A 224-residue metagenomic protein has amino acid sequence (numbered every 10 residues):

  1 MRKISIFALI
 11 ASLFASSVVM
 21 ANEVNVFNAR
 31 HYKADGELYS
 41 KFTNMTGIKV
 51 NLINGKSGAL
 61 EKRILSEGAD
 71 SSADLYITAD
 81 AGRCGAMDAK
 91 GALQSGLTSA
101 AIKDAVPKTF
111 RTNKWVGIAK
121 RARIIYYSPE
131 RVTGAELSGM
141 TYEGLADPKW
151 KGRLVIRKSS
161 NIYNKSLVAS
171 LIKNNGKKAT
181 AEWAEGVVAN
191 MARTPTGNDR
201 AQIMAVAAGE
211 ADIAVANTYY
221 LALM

Functional and structural regions predicted by a protein language model:
M1-F7: Bacterial N-terminal signal peptides that target proteins for export
L9-L13: Sec-dependent N-terminal signal peptides of Gram-positive bacterial secreted proteins and lipoproteins
A15-A21: Sec/Tat signal peptide C-region and signal peptidase I cleavage site
A21-A86: Early extracytoplasmic/lumenal segment of secretory-pathway proteins
A29, K33, S72-E210: Extracytoplasmic ligand-binding site segments that recognize negatively charged/polar headgroups
A59-R63, A201-Q202, Y220: Short acidic active-site motifs
E61-I64, V106-P107, N164, M224: Short Asp/Glu-rich motifs
G209-M224: C-terminal lobe and pocket-closing loops of periplasmic/extracytoplasmic Venus-flytrap solute-binding proteins
